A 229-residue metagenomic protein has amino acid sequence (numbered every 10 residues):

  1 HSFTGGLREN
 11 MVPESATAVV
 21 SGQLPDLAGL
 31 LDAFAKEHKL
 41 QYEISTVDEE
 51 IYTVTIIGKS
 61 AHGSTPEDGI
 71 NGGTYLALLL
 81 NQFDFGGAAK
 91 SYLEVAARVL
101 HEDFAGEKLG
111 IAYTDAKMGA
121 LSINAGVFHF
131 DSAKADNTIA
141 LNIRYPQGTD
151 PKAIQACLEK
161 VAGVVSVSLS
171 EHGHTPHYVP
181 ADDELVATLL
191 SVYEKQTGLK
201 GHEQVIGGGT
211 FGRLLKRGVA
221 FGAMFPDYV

Functional and structural regions predicted by a protein language model:
H1, L158, P226-V229: Short, intrinsically disordered, charge-balanced linker/junction segments flanking boundaries in proteins
H1-P146: Midchain, well-structured core segments that form catalytic/ion-binding scaffolds
F3, G173-P176, L199-I206: Short catalytic/ligand-gating loop segments at beta-alpha or beta-beta junctions within enzyme catalytic domains
P13-A16, V179-T188, R217: Short glycine/threonine-rich loop-to-helix capping motif typified by GTGT followed within a few residues by an Asp-Pro
L30-H38, L78-G86, A153-V165, E184 (+2 more regions): Generic non-transmembrane alpha-helical segments
S45-V54, L169-D183: Short proline/glycine- and acidic-rich turn/helix-capping motifs at secondary-structure junctions
A133, A187-V229: Zn-dependent metallopeptidase/amidohydrolase metal-coordination segment
A133-P151, V165-Y178: Serine-dependent amide/ester hydrolase catalytic core
